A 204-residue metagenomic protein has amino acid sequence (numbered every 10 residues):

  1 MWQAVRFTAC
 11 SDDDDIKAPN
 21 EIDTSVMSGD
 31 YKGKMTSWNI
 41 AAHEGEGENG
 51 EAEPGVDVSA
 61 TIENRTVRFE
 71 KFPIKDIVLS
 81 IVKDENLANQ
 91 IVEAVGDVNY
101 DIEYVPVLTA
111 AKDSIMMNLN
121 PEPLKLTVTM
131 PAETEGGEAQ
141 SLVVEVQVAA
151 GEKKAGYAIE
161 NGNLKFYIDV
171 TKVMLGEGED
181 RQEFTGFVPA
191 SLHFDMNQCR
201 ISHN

Functional and structural regions predicted by a protein language model:
M1-K32, Q198-N204: Bacterial Sec-dependent N-terminal signal peptides
T24-S28, Y157-G162: Edge/loop elements at the starts and ends of beta-strands within beta-rich repeat scaffolds
K32-I40, E122-T129, K165-G176: Generic short beta-strand segments
G33-D84, F187: Short, solvent-exposed loop/hinge segments that bridge or flank secondary-structure elements
G47-A60, E85-A111, G186-H203: A short, surface-exposed beta-strand/turn
A60-N64, T109-K112, A158-G162: Short, ordered beta-strand-loop transition motifs
T66-K153: Predominantly extracellular/secreted and cell-surface proteins with exposed, flexible low-complexity segments
E145-E152, A158-N204: Edge beta-strand at a domain terminus
